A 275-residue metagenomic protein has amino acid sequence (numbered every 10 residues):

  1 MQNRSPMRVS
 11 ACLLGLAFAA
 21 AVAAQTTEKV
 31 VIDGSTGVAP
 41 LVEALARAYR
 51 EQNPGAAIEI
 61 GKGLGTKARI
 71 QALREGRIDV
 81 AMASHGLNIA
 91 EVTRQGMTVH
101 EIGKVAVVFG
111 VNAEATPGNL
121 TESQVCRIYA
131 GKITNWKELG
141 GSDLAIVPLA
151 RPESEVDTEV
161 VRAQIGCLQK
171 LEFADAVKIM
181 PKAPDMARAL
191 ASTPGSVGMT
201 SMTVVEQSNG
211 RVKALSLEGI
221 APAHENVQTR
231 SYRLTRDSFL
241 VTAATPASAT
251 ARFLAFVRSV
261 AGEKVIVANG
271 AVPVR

Functional and structural regions predicted by a protein language model:
Q2-C12: Bacterial N-terminal signal peptides that target proteins for export
A24-R275: Exported/periplasmic ABC-transporter solute-binding proteins
